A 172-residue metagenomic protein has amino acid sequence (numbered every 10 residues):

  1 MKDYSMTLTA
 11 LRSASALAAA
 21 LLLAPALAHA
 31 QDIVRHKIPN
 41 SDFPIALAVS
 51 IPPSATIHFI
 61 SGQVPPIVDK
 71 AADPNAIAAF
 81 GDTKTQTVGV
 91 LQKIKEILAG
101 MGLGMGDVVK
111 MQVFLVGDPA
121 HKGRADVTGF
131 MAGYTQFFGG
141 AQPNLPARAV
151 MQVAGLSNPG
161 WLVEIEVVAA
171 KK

Functional and structural regions predicted by a protein language model:
M1-A10: N-terminal secretory signal peptides that target proteins for export/translocation
R12-Q92, E96-Q112, D118-K172: N-terminal presequence-like segments and the immediate start of the first folded domain
